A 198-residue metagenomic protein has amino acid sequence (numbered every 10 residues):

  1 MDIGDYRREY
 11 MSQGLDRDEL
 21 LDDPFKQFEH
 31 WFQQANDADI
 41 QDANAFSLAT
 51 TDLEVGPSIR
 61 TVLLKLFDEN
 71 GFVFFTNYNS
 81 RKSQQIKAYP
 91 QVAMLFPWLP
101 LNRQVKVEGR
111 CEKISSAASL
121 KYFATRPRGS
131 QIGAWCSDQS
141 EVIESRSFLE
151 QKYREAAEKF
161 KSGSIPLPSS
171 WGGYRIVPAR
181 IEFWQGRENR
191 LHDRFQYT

Functional and structural regions predicted by a protein language model:
M1-T198: Binding-site signature for planar aromatic cofactors or substrates
